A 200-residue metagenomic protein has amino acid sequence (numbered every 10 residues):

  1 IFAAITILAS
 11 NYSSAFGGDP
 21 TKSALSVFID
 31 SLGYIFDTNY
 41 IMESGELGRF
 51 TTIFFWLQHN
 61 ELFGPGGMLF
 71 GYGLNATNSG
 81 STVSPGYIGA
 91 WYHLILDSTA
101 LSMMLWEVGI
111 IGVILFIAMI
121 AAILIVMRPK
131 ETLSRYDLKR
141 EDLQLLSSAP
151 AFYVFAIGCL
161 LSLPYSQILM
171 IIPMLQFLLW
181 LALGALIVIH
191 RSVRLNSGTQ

Functional and structural regions predicted by a protein language model:
I1-Y40, E61-F63: A membrane-periplasm/extracellular boundary helix in multi-pass inner-membrane enzymes that assemble envelope glycans
S13, L169, S197-Q200: Transmembrane helical bundles and short interhelical boundary loops of multi-pass, membrane-embedded
S31, L181-R191: Hydrophobic alpha-helical transmembrane segments and immediately flanking/interface helices in integral membrane
Y40-I111, M127-L138: Long extracytoplasmic/lumenal interhelical loops at the membrane interface of multi-pass membrane proteins
G71, N75, I110-I123, F155-A156: Alpha-helical transmembrane segments of helical membrane proteins, especially in multi-pass transport, channel
W106, I117, L124-Y165, A182-A185: Loop-to-helix entry and N-terminal half of a specific, functionally important transmembrane alpha helix in multi-pass
L133-R135, I187-Q200: Membrane-interface junctions at the ends of membrane-embedded or membrane-associated helices
Q167-L179: Loop-to-transmembrane alpha-helix initiation sites
